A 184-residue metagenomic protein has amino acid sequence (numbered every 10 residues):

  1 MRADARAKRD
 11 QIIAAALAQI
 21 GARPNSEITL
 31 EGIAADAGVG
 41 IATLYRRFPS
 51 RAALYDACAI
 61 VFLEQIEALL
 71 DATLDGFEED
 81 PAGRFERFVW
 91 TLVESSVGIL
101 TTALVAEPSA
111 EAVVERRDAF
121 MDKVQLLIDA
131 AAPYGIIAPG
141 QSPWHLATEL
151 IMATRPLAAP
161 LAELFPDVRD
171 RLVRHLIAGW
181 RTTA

Functional and structural regions predicted by a protein language model:
M1-D36, A53: Basic, helix-initiating cap at the start of DNA-binding domains
Q11, G32, G83-T91, Q141 (+3 more regions): Amphipathic alpha-helical interaction segments
G38-F48: Short hydrophobic/aromatic patch on the recognition helix
A57, A68-G98, S109-A112: Hydrophobic alpha-helical connector segments
C58, F62, I66, P81 (+5 more regions): Hydrophobic/aromatic residues within well-ordered alpha-helical segments
R84, A112-R116, P133-T148, L164-D167: All-alpha amphipathic helical-bundle segments outside canonical DNA-binding/catalytic cores that form hydrophobic
R87, M121-Y134, M152, P156-A184: C-terminal peripheral helix-coil segments that are non-catalytic and often amphipathic
